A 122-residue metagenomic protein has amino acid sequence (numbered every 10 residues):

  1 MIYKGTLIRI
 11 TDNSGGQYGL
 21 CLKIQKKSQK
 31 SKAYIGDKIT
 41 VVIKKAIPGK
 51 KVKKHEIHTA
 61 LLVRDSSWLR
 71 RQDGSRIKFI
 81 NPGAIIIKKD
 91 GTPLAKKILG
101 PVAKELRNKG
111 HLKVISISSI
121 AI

Functional and structural regions predicted by a protein language model:
M1-I122: Ribosome-associated RNA-binding proteins
